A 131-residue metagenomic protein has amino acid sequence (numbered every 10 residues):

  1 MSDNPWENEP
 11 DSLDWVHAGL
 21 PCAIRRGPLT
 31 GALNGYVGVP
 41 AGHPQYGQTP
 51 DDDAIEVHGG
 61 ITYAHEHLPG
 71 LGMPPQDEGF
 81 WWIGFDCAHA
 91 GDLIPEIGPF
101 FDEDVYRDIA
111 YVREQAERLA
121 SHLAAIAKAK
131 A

Functional and structural regions predicted by a protein language model:
S2, N8-W15, G47-A131: Polybasic, proline/glycine-rich intrinsically disordered low-complexity segments
P5-I55: Amphipathic, interaction-prone secondary-structure segments
